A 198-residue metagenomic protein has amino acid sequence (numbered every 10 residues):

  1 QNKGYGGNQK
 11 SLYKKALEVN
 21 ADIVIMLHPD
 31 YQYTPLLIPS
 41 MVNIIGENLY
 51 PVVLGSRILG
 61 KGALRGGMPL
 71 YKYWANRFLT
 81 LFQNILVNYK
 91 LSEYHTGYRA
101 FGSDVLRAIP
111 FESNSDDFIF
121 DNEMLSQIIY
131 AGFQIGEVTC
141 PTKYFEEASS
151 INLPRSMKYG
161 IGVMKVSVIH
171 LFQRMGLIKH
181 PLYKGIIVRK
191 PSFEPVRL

Functional and structural regions predicted by a protein language model:
Q1-V19, I23, P35-F118, F145-P154 (+1 more regions): Acceptor/aglycone-binding surface of glycosyltransferases and processive sugar-polymer synthases
P29: Walker B catalytic motif
N88, E112-L198: Hydrophobic helical membrane-anchoring modules
